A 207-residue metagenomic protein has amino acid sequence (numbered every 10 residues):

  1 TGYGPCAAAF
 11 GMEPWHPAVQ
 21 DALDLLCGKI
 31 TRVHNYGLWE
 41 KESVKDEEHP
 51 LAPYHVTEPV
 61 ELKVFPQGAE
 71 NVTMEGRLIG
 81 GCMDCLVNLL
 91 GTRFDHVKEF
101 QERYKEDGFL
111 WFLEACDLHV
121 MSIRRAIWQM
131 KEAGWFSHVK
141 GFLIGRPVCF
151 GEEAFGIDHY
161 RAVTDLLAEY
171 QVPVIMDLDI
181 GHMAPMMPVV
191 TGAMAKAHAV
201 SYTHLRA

Functional and structural regions predicted by a protein language model:
T1-G4, L78-I79, V174-D177: General beta-strand structural signal in soluble alpha/beta enzymes
P5-G81: Conserved anion/nucleotide-ligand pocket segment
E13, P17, R77-C85, L118-R125 (+2 more regions): Conserved active-site and cofactor/substrate-binding residues in soluble primary-metabolism enzymes
G91-G156: Internal helical hairpin/lid segments
I144-A193: C-terminal non-catalytic interaction/assembly regions of soluble proteins
A197-Y202: Short acidic-glycine loop/turn motifs at beta-strand connectors
T203-A207: Conserved small/polar residues in nucleotide/adenosyl-binding loops
